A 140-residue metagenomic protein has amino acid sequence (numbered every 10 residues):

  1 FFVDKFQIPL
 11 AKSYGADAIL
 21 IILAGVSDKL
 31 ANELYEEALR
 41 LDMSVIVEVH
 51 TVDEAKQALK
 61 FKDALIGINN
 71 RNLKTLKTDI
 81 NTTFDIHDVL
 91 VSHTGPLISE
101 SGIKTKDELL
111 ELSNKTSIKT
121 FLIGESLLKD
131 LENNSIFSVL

Functional and structural regions predicted by a protein language model:
F1-D4, D17-D28, D42-A55, G67-K77 (+1 more regions): Catalytic beta/alpha-barrel core
V3-G15, H50-K62, H93-I123, S135-V139: Catalytic cores of alpha/beta
I8-K29, G67-L76, T116-F137: Glycine-rich phosphate-binding active-site loops on the catalytic face of alpha/beta enzymes
L34, A38, I86: Aromatic/hydrophobic pocket-lining residues that form π-stacking "cages" and hydrophobic walls in ligand
L39, V91: Anion (oxyanion) recognition and catalysis
L59-H87: Glycine/Thr-rich beta-alpha phosphate-binding loop at enzyme active sites
I80-L90, L127-L140: C-terminal helical cap(s) of enzyme catalytic domains, especially alpha/beta-barrels
